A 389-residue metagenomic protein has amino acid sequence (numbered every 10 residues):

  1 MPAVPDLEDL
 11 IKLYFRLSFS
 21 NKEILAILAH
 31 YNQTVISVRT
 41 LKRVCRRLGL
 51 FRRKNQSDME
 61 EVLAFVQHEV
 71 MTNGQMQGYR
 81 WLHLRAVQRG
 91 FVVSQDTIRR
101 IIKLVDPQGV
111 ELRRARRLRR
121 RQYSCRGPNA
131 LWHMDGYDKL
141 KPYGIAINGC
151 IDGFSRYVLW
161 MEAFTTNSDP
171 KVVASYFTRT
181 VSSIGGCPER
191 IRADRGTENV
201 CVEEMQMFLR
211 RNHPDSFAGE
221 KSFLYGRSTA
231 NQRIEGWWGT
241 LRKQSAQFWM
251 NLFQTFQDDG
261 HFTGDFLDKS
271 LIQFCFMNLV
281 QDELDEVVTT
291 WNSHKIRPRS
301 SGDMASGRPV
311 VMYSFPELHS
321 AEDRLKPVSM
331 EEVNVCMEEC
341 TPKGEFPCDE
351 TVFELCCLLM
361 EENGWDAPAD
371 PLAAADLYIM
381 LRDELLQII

Functional and structural regions predicted by a protein language model:
M1-A29, N55-T97, M134-L140: A short, amphipathic alpha-helix used for macromolecular contacts
A3, Y14-L17, T34, N55 (+3 more regions): Amphipathic alpha-helical protein-protein interaction segments
P5, C45, E61-A64, S155 (+1 more regions): Surface-exposed beta-strand-to-loop junctions that form interaction patches on eukaryotic regulatory domains
E23, F91-N292, I296-S301, P347 (+1 more regions): RNase H-like DDE/DDD metal-dependent nuclease/strand-transfer catalytic core used by mobile genetic elements
L28-M59, Q77-R117: Conserved short alpha-helical interface segments
L279-E332: Hydrophobic, mid-to-C-terminal alpha-helical segments
Y313-I389: C-terminal low-complexity, acidic/polar tails when present
